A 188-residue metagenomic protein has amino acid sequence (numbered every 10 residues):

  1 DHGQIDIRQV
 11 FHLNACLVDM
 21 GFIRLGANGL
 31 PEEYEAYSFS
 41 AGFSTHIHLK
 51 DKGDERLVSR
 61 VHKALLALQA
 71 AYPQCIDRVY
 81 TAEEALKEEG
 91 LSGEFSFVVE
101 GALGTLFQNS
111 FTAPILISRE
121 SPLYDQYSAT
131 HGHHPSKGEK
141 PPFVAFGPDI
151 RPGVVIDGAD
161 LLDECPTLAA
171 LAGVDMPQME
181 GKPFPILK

Functional and structural regions predicted by a protein language model:
H2-R119, L123-D125: Secreted, luminal/periplasmic, and some membrane-associated catalytic domains that remodel anionic oxygen-ester
I7, L25, S136, P177 (+1 more regions): Short, electropositive, low-hydrophobicity segments enriched in small/polar residues
F22-E55, Q126-L171: Substrate-binding rim/cap in mid-to-C-terminal beta-strand-loop elements of soluble/periplasmic
V79, I150, F184: Short clusters of hydrophobic/aromatic residues that line enzyme substrate/ligand-binding pockets
T112-P114, D157-G158, E180-K182: Composition- and surface-driven signal marking solvent-exposed, interaction-prone regions in large proteins
V174-E180: Short, well-structured beta-strand/strand-turn elements
K182-K188: Cytosolic regulatory/linker segments at or just downstream of nucleotide-handling modules in signal-transduction
